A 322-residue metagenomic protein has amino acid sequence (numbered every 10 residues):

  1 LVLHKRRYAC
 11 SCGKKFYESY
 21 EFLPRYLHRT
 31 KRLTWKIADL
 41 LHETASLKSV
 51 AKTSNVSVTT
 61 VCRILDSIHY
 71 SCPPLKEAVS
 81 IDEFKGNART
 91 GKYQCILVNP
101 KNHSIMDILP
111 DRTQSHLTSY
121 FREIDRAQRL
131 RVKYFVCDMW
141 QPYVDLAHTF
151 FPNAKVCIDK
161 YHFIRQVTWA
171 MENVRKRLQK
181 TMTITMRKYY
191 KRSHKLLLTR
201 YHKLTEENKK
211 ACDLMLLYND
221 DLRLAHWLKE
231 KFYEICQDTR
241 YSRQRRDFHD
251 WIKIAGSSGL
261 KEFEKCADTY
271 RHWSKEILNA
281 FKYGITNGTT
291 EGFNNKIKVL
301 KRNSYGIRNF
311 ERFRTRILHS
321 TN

Functional and structural regions predicted by a protein language model:
L1-T90, R129-V132, I277-L278: Short, positively charged, Gly/Tyr-enriched micro-motifs that form contact patches at catalytic or ligand/partner
S11-G13, N99-N102: Short acidic-glycine loop/turn motifs at beta-strand connectors
E21-H28, P100-S115: Glycine-rich phosphate-binding "P-loop"
L65, T90, P100-N102, P110 (+4 more regions): Acidic/histidine-rich catalytic cores and adjacent linkers of DNA breakage/strand-transfer/modification proteins
D66, P74-T90, Q94-I96, M106-R112 (+3 more regions): Basic, low-complexity intrinsically disordered segments
I96-L97, F150-A154, M171-K176: Short secondary-structure boundary/capping segments
F163-I184: Short alpha-helix plus adjacent loop in nuclease-associated cores
